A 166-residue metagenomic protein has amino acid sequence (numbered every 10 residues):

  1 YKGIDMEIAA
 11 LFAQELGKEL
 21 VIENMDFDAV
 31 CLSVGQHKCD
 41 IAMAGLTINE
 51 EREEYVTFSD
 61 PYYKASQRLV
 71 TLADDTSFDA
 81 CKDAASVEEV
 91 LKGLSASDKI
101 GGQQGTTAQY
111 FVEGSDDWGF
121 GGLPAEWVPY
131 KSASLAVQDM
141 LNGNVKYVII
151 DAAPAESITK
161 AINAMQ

Functional and structural regions predicted by a protein language model:
Y1-L46: Extracytoplasmic small-molecule ligand-binding "clamshell" domains of the periplasmic binding protein/Venus flytrap
K2-E7, N24-D28, G102-T106, Y130-S134 (+1 more regions): Soluble non-cytosolic domains of exported or imported proteins
A9-K18, A84, E88-D98, Q103-K131 (+1 more regions): Ligand-binding cleft/hinge of the Venus flytrap
G17-E19, G35-A44, D98-K99, S132 (+2 more regions): Alpha-to-beta junction loops
G17-I22, D26-A29, L46-Q109: A conserved helix-loop-strand patch within extracytoplasmic ligand-binding domains of the periplasmic binding
D28-A29, G45-Y55, Y110-G114, W118 (+1 more regions): A ligand-binding cleft/hinge motif common to bilobed small-molecule-binding domains
C31, G35, E88-L91, S134-V137: Short hydrophobic/charged patches on amphipathic alpha-helices used for structural packing and interfaces
